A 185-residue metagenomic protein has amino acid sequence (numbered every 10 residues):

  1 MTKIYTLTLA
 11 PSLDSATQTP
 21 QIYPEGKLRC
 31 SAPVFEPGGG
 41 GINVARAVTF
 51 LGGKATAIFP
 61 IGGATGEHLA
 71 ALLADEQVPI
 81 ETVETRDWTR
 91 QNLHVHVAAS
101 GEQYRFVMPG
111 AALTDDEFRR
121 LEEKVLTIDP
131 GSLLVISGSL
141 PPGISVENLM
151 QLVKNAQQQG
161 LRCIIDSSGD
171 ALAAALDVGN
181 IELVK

Functional and structural regions predicted by a protein language model:
M1-I58, E67: Glycine-rich phosphate/adenosyl-contacting loop at the front of the ribokinase-like
K3, K54-T56, P79, L161-R162 (+1 more regions): Residues at the starts of beta-strands that form the adenosine-phosphate
L7-P11, P60-G63, T85, A98 (+2 more regions): Cofactor-binding loop segments of dinucleotide-utilizing enzymes, especially the Rossmann-like FAD- and NAD(P)+-binding
A10-S12, W88, P109-A111, S139-P142: Short glycine-rich anion-binding loops that position phosphate/pyrophosphate groups of nucleotides and phosphorylated
Y23-P24, A74-E76, A99-G101, L152 (+1 more regions): Short, hinge-like loop/turn segments at secondary-structure boundaries
G26, F50-S132: Conserved N-terminal subdomain of the carbohydrate kinase-like
L133-K185: Conserved beta-alpha-beta core of the PfkB/ribokinase-like small-molecule kinase fold
